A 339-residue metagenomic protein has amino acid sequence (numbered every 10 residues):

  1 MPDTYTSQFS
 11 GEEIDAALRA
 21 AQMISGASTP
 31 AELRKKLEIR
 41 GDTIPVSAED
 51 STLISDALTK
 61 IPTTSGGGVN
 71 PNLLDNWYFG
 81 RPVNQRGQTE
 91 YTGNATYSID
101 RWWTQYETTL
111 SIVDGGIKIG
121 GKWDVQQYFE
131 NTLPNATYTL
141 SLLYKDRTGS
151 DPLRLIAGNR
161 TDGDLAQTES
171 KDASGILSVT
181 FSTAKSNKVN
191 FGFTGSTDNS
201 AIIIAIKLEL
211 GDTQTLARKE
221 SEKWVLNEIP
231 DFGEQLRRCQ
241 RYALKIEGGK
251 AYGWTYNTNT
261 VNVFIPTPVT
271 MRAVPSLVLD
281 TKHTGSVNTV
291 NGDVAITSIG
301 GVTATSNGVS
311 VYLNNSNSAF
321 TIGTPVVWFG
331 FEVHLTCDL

Functional and structural regions predicted by a protein language model:
M1-V69, Q214-I229, Q235-R238: Fibrous stalk/shaft segments of extracellular and virion attachment machinery
E38, K60-G87, T183-K185, G192-G249 (+1 more regions): Extracellular polysaccharide-targeting segments
F79, I117-P152, V179, I206 (+2 more regions): Extra-cytoplasmic beta-strand recognition segments
G80-N84, L143-T148, L244, T270: Solvent-exposed strand-to-loop "edge" motifs in beta-rich extracellular domains
G80-Q105, S276-N288: Short, tryptophan-glycine- and acidic/Ser/Thr-enriched carbohydrate-recognition patches
T104-D124: Short carbohydrate-recognition loop motifs
L133, D151-R154, T161-L165, L244-L339: Phosphate/adenylate-binding glycine loop and adjacent helical scaffold
G158-S186: Extracellular carbohydrate recognition and processing domains and analogous Trp-centered ligand-binding platforms
